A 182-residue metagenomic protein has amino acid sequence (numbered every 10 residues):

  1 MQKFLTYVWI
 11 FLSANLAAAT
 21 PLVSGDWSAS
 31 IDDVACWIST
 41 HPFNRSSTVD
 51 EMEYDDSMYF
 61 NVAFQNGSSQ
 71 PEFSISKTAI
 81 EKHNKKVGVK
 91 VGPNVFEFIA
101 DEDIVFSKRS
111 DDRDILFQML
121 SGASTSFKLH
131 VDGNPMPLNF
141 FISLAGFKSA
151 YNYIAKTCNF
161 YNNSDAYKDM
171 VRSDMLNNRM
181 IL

Functional and structural regions predicted by a protein language model:
M1-A19: Classical Sec-dependent N-terminal signal peptides that target proteins to the secretory pathway
A18-L182: A generic "folded-domain core" signal
